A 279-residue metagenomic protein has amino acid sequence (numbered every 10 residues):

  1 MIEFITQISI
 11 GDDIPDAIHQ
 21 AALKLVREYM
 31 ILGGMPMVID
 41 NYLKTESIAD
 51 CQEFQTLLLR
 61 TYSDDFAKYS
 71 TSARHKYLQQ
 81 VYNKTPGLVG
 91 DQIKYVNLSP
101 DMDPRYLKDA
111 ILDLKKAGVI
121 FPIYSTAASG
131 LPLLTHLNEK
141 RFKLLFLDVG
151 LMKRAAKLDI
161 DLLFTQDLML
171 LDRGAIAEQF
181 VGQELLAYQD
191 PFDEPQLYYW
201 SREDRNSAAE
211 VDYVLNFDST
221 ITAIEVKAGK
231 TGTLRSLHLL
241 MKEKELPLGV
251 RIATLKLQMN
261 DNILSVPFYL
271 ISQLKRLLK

Functional and structural regions predicted by a protein language model:
M1-M37: Amphipathic alpha-helical segments of the small helical/lid subdomains adjacent to P-loop NTPase cores
A22, L107, S207, T233-S236: Amphipathic coiled-coil/heptad-repeat helices and related helical stalk/stem segments that mediate oligomerization
M30, L145, Y198, I224 (+2 more regions): Hydrophobic/aromatic beta-strand patches that form the interior of the parallel beta-sheet core in alpha/beta enzyme
M30, M35, I39-E210, L215: Accessory nucleic acid-recognition modules appended to NTPase machines
L185, D218, P247, R251-K256 (+1 more regions): Intrinsically disordered, low-complexity Ser/Thr/Pro/Gly-rich regulatory segments
L185-L186, D190, D218, A228 (+1 more regions): Hydrophobic alpha-helix feature that most strongly marks membrane-spanning transmembrane helices and their immediate
L215-A223: Active-site beta-strand-loop-beta-strand hairpin of nuclease catalytic cores that positions key catalytic residues
A228-I271: Catalytic cores of nucleic-acid endonucleases
